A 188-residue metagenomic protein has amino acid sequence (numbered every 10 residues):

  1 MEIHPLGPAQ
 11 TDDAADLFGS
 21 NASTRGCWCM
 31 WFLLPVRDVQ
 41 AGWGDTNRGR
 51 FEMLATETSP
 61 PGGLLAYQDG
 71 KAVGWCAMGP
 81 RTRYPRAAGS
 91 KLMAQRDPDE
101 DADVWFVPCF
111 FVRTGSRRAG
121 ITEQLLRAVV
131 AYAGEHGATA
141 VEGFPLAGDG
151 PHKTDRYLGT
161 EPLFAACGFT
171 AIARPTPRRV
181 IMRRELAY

Functional and structural regions predicted by a protein language model:
M1-R37: Conserved N-terminal entry element of GNAT/NAT acetyltransferase domains
L17-N21, C76-R86, A131-A133: Short, solvent-exposed beta-strand-terminating loops
V39, D45-L65, R81-A88, F106: A short helix-loop-beta-strand connector motif used in the catalytic cores of GNAT acetyltransferases and, in some
P61, P177-M182: Short hydrophobic/aromatic beta-strand or adjacent loop that forms the aromatic wall/cage of a ligand/substrate-binding
Y67, K71-C109, R113, R117 (+1 more regions): Conserved acyl-donor/pantetheine-binding loop and adjacent beta-alpha core of acyl/acetyltransferases and related
V107, V141-G143: Conserved hydrophobic beta-strand within the GNAT/NAT acetyltransferase core sheet that lines the active-site cleft
V107-V112, R118-E135: Conserved acetyl-CoA-binding loop-helix of GNAT-fold acetyltransferases
G134-T139, A147-R174: Conserved active-site alpha-helix within GNAT-family acetyltransferase domains
